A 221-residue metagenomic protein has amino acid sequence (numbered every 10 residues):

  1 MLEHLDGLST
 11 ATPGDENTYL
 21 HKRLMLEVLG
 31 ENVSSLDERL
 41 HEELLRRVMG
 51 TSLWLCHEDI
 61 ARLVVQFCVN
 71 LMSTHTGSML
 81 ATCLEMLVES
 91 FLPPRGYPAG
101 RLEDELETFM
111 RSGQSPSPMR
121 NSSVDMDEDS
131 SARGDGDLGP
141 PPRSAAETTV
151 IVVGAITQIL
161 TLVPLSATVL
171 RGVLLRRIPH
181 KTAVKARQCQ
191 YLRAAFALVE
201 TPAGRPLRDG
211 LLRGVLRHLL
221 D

Functional and structural regions predicted by a protein language model:
M1-I60, L80-L92, L102-F109, D125-D129 (+1 more regions): Internal amphipathic alpha-helical repeat/solenoid segments
L20-V33, L45-R46, R62-M72, G134-G139 (+3 more regions): Boundary/linker elements of alpha-helical solenoid repeat scaffolds
G77-P118, G139, R143-D221: Alpha-helical repeat/alpha-solenoid scaffolds of the HEAT/ARM/MIF4G superfamily and closely related elongated all-alpha
S115-S117, S122-S123, S130-S131: Intrinsically disordered, low-complexity serine/threonine-rich segments
